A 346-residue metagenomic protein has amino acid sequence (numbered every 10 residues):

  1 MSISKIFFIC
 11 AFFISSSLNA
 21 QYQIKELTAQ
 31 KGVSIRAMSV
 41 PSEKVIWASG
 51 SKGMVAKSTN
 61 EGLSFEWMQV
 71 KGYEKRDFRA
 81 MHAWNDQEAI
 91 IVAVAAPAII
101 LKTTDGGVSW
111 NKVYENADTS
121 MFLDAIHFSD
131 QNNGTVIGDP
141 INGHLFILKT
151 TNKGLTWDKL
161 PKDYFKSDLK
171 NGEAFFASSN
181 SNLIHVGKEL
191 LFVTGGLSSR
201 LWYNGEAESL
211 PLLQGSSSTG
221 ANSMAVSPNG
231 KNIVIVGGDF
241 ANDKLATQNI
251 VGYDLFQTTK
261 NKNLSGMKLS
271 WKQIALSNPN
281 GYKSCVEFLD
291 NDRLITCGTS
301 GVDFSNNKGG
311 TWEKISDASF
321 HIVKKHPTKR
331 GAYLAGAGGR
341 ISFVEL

Functional and structural regions predicted by a protein language model:
M1-Q23: Bacterial Sec-dependent N-terminal signal peptides
Q21-L346: Residue-level hotspots at or immediately adjacent to binding/recognition sites across diverse folds
